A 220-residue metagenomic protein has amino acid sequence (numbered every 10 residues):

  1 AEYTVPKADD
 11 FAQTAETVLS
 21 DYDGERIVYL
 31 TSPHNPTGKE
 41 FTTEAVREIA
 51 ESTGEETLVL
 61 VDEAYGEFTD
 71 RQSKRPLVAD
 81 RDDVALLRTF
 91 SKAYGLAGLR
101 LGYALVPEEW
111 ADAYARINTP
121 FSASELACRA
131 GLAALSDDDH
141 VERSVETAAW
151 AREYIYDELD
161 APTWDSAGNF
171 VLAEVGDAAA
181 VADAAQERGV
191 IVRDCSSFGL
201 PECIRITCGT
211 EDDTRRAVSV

Functional and structural regions predicted by a protein language model:
A1-R26, L30: PLP-dependent aminotransferase-like
A12-D23, P36-L96: Active-site pre-lysine segment of PLP-dependent enzymes
I27-T31, L60, Y103-L105: Structural motif
E44, E187, G199-V220: PLP-dependent enzyme catalytic core of the Aspartate aminotransferase-like
D83-E158, P162-W164: PLP-dependent aminotransferase class I/II
G98, A167, G199-E202: Short acidic/glycine-enriched loop/turn segments that link adjacent beta-strands
A149, Y156, D160-R188, I204: Conserved PLP-binding catalytic core of the aspartate aminotransferase-like
